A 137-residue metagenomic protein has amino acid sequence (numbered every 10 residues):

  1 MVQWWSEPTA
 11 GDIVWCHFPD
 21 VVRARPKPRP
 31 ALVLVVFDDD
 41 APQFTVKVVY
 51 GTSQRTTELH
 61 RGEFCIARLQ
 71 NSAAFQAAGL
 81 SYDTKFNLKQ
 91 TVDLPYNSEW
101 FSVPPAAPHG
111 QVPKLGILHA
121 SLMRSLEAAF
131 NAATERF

Functional and structural regions predicted by a protein language model:
V22-P28, V33-A74: Compact nucleic-acid interaction/catalytic patches
R68-F137: C-terminal terminal-subdomain/extension
